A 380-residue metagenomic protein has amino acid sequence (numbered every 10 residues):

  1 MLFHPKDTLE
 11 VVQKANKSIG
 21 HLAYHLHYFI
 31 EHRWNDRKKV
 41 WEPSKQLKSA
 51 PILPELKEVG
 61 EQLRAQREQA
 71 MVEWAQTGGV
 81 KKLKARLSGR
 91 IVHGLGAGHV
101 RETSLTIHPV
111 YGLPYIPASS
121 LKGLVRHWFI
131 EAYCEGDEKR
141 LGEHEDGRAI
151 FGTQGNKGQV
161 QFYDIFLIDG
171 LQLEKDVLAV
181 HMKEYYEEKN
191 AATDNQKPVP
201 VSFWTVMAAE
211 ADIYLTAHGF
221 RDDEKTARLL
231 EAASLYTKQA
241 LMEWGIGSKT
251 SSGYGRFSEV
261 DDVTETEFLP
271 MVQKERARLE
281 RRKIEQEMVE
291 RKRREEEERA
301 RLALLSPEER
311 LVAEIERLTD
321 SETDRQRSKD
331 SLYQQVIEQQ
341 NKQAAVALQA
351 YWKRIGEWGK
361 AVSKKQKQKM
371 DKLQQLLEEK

Functional and structural regions predicted by a protein language model:
M1-K380: Small/polar/charged residue-enriched interaction surfaces, especially the RNA/DNA-contacting tracks of RNP/CRISPR
